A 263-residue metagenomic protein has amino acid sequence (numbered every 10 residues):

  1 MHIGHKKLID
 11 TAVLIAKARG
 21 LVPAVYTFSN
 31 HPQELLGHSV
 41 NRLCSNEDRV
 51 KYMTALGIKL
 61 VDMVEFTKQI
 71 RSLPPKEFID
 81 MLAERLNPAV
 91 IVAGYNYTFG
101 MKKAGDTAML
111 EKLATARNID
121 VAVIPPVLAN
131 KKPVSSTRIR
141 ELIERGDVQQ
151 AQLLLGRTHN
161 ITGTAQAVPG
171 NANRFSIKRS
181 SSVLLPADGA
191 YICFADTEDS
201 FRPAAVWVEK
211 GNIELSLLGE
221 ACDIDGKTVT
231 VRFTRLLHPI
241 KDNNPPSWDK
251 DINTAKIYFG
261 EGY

Functional and structural regions predicted by a protein language model:
M1-S45: N-terminal catalytic cores of NTP/NDP-binding nucleotidyl/phosphoryl-transfer enzymes
H2, M53, I91, A151 (+1 more regions): Residue-level signal for inorganic ion chemistry
R19-L21, I58, I119, C193: Short glycine/serine/threonine/alanine-rich loop segments
V40-R49, S72-I79: Glycine-rich, highly charged phosphate/nucleotide-binding loops
G57-Q150: Contiguous mid-protein beta-loop-alpha structural module that forms a pocket-lining wall or clamp of enzyme active
A114-A204: Glycine-rich, Lys/Arg-enriched anion-binding loops that position phosphate/diphosphate groups for phosphoryl
Q166-Y263: Phosphate/ribose-recognition catalytic cores of enzymes acting on nucleotide-derived substrates
